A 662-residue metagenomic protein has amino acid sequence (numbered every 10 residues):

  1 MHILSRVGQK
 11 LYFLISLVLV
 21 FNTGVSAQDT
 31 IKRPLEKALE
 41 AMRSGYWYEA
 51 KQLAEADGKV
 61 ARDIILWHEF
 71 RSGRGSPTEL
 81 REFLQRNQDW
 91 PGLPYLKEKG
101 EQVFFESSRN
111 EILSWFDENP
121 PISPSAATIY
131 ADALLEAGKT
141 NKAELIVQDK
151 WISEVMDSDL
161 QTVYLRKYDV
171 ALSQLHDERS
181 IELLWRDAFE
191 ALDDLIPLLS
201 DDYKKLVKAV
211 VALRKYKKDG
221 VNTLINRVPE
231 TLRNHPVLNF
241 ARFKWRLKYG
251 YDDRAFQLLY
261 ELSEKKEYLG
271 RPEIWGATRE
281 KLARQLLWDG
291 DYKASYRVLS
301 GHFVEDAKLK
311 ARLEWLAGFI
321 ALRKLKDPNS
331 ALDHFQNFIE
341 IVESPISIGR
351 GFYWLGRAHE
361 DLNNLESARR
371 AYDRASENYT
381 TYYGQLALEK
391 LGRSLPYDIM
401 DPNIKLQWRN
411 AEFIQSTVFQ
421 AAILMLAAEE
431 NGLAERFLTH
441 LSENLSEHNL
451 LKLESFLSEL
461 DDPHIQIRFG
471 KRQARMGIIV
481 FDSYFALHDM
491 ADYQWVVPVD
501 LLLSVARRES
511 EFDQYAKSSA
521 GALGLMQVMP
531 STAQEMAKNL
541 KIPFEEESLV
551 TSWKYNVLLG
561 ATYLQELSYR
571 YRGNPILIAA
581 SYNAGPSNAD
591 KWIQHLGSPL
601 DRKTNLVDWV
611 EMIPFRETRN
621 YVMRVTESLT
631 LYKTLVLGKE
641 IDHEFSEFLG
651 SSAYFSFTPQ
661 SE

Functional and structural regions predicted by a protein language model:
K10-N22: Bacterial N-terminal signal peptides
K37, I64, E69, G100 (+9 more regions): Structural register within alpha-helical repeat arrays
A41, F104, L134, L183 (+7 more regions): Residue at a conserved register position within TPR or TPR-like alpha-solenoid repeats
S44, A137, R186, K215 (+6 more regions): Structural motif corresponding to the intra-repeat A-B loop/turn of tetratricopeptide repeats
K51-V60, R71-R74, E82-P91, F104-F105 (+13 more regions): Solenoid-like repeat scaffolds
V60, W67-E69, R81-R86, Y249-R254 (+13 more regions): Catalytic glycan-binding domains that act on GlcNAc-containing polysaccharides
F70-G73, E101, S108, G138 (+5 more regions): Short coil/turn linking the two alpha-helices of tandem helical-hairpin repeats
